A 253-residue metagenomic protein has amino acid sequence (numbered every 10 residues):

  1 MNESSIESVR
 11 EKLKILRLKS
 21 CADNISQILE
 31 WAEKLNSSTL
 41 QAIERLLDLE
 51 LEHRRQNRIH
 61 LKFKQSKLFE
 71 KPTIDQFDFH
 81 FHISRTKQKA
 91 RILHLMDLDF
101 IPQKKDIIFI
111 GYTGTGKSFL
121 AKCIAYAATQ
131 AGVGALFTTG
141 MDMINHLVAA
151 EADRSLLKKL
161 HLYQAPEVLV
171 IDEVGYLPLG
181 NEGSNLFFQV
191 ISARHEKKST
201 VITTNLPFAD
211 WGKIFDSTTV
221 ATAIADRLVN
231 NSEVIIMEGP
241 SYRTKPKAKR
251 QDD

Functional and structural regions predicted by a protein language model:
L18-E70: Interdomain "pre-motor" coupling segment immediately N-terminal to P-loop NTPase/helicase cores
I25, M143-A165, V174-D253: Replace "adjacent to P-loop NTPase cores in ATP/GTP-dependent enzymes" with "adjacent to NTP-binding cores
I74-M96: N-terminal pre-Walker A segment at the start of P-loop NTPase domains
D97-K104: Phosphate-binding P-loop
F109-G111: Hydrophobic anchor at the beta1->P-loop junction of P-loop NTPases
K117: Conserved lysine of the Walker
L120, I124: Hydrophobic positions on the alpha1 helix immediately C-terminal to the Walker A/P-loop
Y126-T138: Post-Walker A helix-loop "phosphate-sensing" segment adjacent to the P-loop in P-loop NTPases
